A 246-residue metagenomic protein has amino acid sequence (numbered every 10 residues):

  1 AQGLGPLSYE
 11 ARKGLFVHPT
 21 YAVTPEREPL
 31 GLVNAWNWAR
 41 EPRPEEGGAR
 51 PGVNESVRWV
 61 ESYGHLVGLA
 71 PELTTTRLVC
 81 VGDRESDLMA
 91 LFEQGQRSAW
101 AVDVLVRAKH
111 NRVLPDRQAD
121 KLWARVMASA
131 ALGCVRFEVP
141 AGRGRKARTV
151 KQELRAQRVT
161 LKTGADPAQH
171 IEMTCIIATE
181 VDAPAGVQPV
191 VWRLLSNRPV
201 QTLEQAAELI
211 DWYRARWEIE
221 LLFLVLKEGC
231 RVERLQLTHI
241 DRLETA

Functional and structural regions predicted by a protein language model:
A1, A11-F16, A22-A246: Single, function-defining residue in the core of a domain
Q2-P6: Short acidic (Asp/Glu) patches
